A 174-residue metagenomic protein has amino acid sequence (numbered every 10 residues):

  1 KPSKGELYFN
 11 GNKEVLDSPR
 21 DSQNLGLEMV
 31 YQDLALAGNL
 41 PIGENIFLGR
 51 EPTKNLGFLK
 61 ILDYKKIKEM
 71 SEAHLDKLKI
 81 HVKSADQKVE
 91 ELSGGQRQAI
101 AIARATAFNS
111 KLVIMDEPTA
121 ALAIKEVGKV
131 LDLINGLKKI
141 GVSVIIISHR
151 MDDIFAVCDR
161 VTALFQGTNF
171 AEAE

Functional and structural regions predicted by a protein language model:
K1-E174: Glycine-rich phosphate-binding loops of nucleotide-dependent enzymes
